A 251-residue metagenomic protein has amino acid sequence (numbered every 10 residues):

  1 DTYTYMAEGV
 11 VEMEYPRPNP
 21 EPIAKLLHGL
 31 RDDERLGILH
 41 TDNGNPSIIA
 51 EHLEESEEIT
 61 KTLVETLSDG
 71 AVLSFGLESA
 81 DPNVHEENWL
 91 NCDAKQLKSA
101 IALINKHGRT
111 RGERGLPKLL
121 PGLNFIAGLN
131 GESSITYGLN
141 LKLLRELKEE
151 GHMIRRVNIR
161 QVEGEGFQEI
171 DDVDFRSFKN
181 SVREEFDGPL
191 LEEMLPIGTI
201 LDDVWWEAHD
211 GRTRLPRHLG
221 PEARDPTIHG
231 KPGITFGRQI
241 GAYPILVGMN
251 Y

Functional and structural regions predicted by a protein language model:
D1-G122, A127-E132: Conserved SAM/AdoMet-binding glycine-rich loop
V10-V11, L53, I135-Y137, E169-V173: Short aromatic-enriched loop/helix-cap "lid" or pocket-rim segments at secondary-structure transitions that line
D32-G37, G108-R111, G115-L116, G138-L141 (+1 more regions): Auxiliary Fe-S-binding modules of radical SAM enzymes
